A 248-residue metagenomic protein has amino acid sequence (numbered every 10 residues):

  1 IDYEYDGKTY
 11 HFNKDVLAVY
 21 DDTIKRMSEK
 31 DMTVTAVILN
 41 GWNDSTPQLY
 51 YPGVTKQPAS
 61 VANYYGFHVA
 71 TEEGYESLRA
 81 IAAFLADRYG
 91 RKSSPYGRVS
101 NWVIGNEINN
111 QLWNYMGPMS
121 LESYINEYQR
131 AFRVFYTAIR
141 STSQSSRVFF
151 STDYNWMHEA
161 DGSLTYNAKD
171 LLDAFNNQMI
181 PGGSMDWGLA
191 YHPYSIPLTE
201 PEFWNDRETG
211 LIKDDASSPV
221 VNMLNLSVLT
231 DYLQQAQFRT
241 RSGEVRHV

Functional and structural regions predicted by a protein language model:
I1-A160, I196: Substrate-binding cleft and catalytic face of glycoside hydrolase catalytic domains, especially the flexible beta-alpha
K30, I81, A86-D87, R98 (+1 more regions): Noncatalytic carbohydrate-binding groove/subsite architecture in carbohydrate-active enzymes
